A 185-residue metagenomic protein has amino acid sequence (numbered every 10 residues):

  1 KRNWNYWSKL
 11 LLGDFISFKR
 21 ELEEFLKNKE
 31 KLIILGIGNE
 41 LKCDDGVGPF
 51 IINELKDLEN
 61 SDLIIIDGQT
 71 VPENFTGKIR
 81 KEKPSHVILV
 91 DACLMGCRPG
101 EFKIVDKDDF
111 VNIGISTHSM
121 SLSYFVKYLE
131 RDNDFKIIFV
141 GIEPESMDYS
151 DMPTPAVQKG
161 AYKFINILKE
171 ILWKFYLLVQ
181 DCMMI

Functional and structural regions predicted by a protein language model:
K1-R2, L10: Short linear motifs centered on Gly/Pro in flexible linkers and helix caps
N3-Y6, D181: Intrinsic-disorder-associated, low-complexity terminal segments enriched in Asp/Asn/His/Tyr and depleted of Lys/Arg
L10-P144, D151-W173, L177-I185: N-terminal catalytic or cofactor-binding beta/alpha core of small enzyme domains
